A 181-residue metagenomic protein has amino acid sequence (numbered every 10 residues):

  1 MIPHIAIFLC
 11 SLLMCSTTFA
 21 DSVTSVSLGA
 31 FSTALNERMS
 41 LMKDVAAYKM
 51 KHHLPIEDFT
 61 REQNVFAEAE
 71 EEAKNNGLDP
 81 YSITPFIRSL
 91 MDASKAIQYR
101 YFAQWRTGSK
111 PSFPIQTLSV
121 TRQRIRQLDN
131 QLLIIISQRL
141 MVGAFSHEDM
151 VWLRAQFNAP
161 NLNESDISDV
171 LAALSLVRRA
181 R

Functional and structural regions predicted by a protein language model:
M1-I5: Positively charged n-region of N-terminal signal peptides that target proteins for export
C15-T17: N-terminal signal peptide c-region/cleavage motif recognized by signal peptidases
D21-E57: Immediate post-signal-peptide N-terminus of mature secreted/exported proteins
D44-K51, R106-I115: Acidic/histidine-rich, surface-exposed loop or edge segments in extracytoplasmic proteins
A46-L78: N-terminal, post-signal-peptide region of Sec/Tat-exported proteins
N76-S112: Mid-length scaffold segments of soluble, non-membrane domains
Q116-L140: Acidic/histidine-rich alpha-helical segments that form the ligand environment of transition-metal centers
Q138-R181: Glycine-rich, aromatic-bearing surface loops/beta-hairpins
